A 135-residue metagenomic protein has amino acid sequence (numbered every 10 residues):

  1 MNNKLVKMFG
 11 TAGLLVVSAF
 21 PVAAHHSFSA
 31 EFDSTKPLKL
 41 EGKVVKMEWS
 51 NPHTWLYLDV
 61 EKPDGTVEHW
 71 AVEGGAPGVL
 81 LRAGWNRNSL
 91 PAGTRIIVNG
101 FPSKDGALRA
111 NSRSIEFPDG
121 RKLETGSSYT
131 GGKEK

Functional and structural regions predicted by a protein language model:
M1-G13: Bacterial N-terminal signal peptides that target proteins for export
A23-L38: Short boundary/loop segments of OB/S1/cold-shock single-stranded nucleic-acid-binding domains
G42-V44: Conserved hydrophobic positions within beta-strands
S50-V60: Short aromatic-glycine-enriched beta-strand elements
G74-R82: Short, structured beta-strand/loop micro-motifs enriched in basic residues and often containing a Trp
R82-I97: Short nucleic-acid-contacting surface segments enriched for D/E, G, S/T with interspersed K/R
S103-S127: OB-fold/S1-family single-stranded nucleic acid-binding modules
